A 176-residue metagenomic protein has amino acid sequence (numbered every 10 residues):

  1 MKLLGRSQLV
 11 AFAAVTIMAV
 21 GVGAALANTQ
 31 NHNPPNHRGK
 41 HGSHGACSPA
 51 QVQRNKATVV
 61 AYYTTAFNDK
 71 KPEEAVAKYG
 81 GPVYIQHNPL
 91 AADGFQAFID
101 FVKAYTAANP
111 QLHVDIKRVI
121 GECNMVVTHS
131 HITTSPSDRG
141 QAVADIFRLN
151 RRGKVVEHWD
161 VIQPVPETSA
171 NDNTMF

Functional and structural regions predicted by a protein language model:
K2-F12: Bacterial N-terminal signal peptides that target proteins for export
F12-G21: Bacterial N-terminal signal peptides
L26-K78, D172-F176: Short, low-complexity N-terminal intrinsically disordered segments enriched in polar/charged residues
V59, A75-V76, Y84, F98 (+3 more regions): Hydrophobic pocket/interface hotspot
V59, G121-I132: A short hydrophobic beta-strand element
P72-E122: A solvent-exposed, acidic/Ser-Thr-rich amphipathic alpha-helical stretch
L112-D115, R139-D145: Short, surface-exposed coil-to-beta transition loops
A144-T174: Short beta-strand edge/turn micro-motifs at domain boundaries
